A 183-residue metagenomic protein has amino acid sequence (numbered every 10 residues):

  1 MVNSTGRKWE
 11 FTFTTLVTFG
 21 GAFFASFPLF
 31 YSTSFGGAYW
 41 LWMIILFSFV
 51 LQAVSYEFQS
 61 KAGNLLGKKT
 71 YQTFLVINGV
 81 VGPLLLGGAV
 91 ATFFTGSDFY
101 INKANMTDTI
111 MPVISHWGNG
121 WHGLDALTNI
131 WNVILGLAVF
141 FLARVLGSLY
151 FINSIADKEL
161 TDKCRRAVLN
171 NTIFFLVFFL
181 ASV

Functional and structural regions predicted by a protein language model:
M1-S4, R166: Membrane-interface alpha-helices at helix entry/exit sites of multi-pass transporters
S4-G6, F140: Generic secretory/membrane-interface signal
K8-P83, F93-Y100: Membrane-interface helix-loop-helix modules in multi-pass inner-membrane proteins
A62-V183: Long, contiguous internal "core" modules enriched in hydrophobic/ aromatic residues
